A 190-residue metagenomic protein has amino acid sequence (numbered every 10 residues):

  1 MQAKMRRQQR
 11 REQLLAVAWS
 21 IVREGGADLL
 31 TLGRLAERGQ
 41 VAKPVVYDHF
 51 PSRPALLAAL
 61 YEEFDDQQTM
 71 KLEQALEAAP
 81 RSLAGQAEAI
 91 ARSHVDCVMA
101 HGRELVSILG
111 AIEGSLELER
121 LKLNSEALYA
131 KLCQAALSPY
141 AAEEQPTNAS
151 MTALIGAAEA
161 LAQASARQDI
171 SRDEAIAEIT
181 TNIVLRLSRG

Functional and structural regions predicted by a protein language model:
M1, K131-S138, A157-G190: C-terminal peripheral helix-coil segments that are non-catalytic and often amphipathic
M1-G25, L29-R38, A55: Basic, helix-initiating cap at the start of DNA-binding domains
R7, R11, L57, Y61 (+4 more regions): Amphipathic, non-transmembrane alpha-helical scaffold segments
Q13, A55, G85-A89, S93 (+5 more regions): Amphipathic alpha-helical interaction segments
Q40-F50: Short hydrophobic/aromatic patch on the recognition helix
A59, E73-A100, A141, L154 (+1 more regions): Hydrophobic alpha-helical connector segments
D66-E73, D96-A100, L116-Y140, N148-T152 (+3 more regions): Amphipathic alpha-helical packing segments from all-alpha helical-bundle domains
Q74-A75, S107-S115: Short linear capping/connector segments at secondary-structure termini
